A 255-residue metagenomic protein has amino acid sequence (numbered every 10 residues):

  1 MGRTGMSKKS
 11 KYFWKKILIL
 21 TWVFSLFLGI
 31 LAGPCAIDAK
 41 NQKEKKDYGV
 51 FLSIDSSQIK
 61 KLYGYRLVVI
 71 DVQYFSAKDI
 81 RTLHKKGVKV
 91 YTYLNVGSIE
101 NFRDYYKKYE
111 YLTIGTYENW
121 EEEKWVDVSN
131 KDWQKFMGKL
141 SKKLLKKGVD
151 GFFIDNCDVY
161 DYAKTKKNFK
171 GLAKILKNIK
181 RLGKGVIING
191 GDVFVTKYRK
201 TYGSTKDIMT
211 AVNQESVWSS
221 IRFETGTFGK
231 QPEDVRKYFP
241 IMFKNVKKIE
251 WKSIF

Functional and structural regions predicted by a protein language model:
M1-G5: Short, Lys/Arg-enriched N-terminal segments with co-localized hydrophobic residues within the first ~10-30 amino acids
S7-K11, C35-D38: N-terminal Sec-dependent export signals
K8-K11, L26, K142: Compositionally biased regions
K9-T21: Bacterial N-terminal signal peptides that target proteins for export
I19-I30: Secretory targeting and sorting signals
L28-N41: Sec-dependent signal peptide cleavage junction
A39-F255: Glycan-processing catalytic domains of CAZymes
